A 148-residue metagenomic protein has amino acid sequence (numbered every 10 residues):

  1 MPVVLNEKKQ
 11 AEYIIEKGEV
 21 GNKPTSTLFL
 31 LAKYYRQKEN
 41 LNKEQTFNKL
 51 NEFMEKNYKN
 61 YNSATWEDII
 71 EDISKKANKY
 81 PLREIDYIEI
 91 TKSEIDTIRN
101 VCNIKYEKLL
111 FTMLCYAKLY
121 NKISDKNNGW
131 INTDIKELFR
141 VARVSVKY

Functional and structural regions predicted by a protein language model:
M1-Y148: Modules that initiate DNA replication and primer synthesis
